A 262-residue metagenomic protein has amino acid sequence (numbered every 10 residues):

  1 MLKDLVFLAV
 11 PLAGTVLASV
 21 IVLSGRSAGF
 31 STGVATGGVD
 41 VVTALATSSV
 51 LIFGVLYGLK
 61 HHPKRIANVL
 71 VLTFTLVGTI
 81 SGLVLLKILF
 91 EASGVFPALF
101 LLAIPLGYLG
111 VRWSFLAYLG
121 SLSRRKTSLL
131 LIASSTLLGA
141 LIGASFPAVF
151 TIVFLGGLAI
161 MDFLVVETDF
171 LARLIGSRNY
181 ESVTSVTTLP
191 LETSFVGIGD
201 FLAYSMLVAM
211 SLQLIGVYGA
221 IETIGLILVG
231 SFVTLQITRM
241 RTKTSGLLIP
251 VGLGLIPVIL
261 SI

Functional and structural regions predicted by a protein language model:
M1-I262: A membrane-topology feature that recognizes alpha-helical transmembrane segments and their immediate juxtamembrane
